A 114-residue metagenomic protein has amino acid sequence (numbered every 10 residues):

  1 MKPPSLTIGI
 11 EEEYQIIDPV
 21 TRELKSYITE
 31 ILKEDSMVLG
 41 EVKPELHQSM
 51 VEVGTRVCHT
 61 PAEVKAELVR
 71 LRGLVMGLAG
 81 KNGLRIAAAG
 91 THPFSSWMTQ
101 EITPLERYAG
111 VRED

Functional and structural regions predicted by a protein language model:
M1-D114: Terminal catalytic/cofactor-binding subdomain
